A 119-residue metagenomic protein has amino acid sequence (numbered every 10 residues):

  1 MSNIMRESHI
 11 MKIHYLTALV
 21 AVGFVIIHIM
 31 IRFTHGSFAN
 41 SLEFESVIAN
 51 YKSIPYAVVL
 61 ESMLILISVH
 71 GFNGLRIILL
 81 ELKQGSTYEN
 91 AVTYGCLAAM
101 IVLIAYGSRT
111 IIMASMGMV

Functional and structural regions predicted by a protein language model:
M1-V119: Membrane-embedded alpha-helical bundles that constitute the cytochrome b-like, heme-associated redox core of multi-pass
